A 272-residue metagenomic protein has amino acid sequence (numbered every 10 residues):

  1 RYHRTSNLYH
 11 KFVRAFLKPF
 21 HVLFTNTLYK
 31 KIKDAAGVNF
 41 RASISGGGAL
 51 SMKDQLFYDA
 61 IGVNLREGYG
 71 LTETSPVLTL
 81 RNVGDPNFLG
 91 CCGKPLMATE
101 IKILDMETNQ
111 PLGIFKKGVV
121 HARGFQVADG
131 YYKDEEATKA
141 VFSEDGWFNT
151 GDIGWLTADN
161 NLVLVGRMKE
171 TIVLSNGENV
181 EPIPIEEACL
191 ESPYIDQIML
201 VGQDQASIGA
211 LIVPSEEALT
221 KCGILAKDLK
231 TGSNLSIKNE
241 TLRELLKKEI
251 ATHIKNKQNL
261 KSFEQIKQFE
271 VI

Functional and structural regions predicted by a protein language model:
R1-N87, E100, D196: Gly/Ser/Thr-rich phosphate-binding loop
R1-R41, E216-K257: Alpha-helical "lid/cap" subdomains adjacent to substrate-binding clefts that gate access and reposition the ligand
G93-A98, F148: Short coil-to-beta-strand transition motifs
I101, N160, C189, A210 (+1 more regions): Residue-level signal for inorganic ion chemistry
K102-L104, T108-F115, V119-L174, E191: Conserved ATP-binding/catalytic segment of the ANL
V127-A128, F142, N161-L190, L219-E240 (+1 more regions): Adenylate-forming
G151-I153, S192-E217: C-terminal boundary motif of the adenylate-forming
I172, Q197-V201, K247-I272: Conserved C-terminal "lid"/linker of ANL adenylate-forming enzymes
